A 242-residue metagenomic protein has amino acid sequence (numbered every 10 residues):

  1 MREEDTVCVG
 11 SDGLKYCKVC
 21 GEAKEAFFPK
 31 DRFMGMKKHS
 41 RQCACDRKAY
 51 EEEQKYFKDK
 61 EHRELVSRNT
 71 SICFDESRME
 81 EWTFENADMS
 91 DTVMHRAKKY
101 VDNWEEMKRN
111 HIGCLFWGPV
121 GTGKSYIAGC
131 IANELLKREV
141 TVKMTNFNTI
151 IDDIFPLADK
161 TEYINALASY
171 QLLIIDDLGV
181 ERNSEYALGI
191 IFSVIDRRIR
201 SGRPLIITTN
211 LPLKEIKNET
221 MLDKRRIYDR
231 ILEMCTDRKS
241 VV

Functional and structural regions predicted by a protein language model:
M1-M94, R238, V242: A short, basic N-terminal segment
M94-K98, A132, L136-Y170, R182 (+1 more regions): Short glycine-rich substrate-engagement loop in P-loop NTPases that contacts/grips substrate
R96-K108: Pre-Walker A adenine-sensing motif
R109-A128: Walker A/P-loop nucleotide-binding motif
V140-T141, S169-L172, S201-I207: Loop/turn-to-beta-strand initiation segments
I151-I154, V180-V242: Replace "adjacent to P-loop NTPase cores in ATP/GTP-dependent enzymes" with "adjacent to NTP-binding cores
